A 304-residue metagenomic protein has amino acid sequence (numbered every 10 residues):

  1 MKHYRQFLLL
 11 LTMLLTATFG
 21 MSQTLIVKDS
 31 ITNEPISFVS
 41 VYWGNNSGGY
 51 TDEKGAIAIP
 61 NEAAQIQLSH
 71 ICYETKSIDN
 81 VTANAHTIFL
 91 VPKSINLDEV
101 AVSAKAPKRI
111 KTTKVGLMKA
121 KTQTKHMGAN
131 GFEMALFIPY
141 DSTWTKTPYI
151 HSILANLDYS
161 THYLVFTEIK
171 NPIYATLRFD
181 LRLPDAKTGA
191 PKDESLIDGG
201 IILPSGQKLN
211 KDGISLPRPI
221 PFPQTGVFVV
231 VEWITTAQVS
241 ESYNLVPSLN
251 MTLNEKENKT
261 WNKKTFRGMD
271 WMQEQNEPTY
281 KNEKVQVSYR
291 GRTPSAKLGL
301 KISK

Functional and structural regions predicted by a protein language model:
Q23-I31, G55, I88: A short, amphipathic beta-strand motif
I31-N45: Short, ordered, surface-exposed loop/turn motifs in non-cytosolic proteins
N46-A56: Short, acidic Ser/Thr/Gly-rich low-complexity loop/linker segments typical of extracellular and cell-surface proteins
Q67-I78: A short, solvent-exposed loop/turn motif at the edges and junctions of modular extracellular/periplasmic domains
I71, F89-K125: Short, acidic, small-residue-rich periplasmic hinge/interaction motif at the N-terminus of Gram-negative outer-membrane
P148-D212: Surface-exposed turn/loop modules enriched in turn-prone residues
S215-L253: Short, well-structured beta-strand segments enriched in hydrophobic/aromatic residues within extracellular or lumenal
N254-K304: PGST-rich, cysteine-poor low-complexity/disordered linker and tail segments that act as flexible spacers
